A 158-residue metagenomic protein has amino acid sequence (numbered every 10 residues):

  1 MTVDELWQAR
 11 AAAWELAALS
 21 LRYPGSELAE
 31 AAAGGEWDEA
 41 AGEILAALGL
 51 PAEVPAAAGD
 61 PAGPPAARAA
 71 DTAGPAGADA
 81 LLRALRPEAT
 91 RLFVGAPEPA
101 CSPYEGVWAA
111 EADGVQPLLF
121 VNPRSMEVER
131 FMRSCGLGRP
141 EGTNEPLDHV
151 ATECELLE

Functional and structural regions predicted by a protein language model:
M1-E158: Surface/interface-facing alpha-helical segments and adjacent flexible terminal/loop regions used for partner/assembly
